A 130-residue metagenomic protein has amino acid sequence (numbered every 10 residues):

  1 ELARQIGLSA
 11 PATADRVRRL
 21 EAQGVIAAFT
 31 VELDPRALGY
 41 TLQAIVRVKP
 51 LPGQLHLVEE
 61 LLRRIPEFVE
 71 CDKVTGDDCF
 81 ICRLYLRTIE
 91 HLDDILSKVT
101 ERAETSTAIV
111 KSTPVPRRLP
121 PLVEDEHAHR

Functional and structural regions predicted by a protein language model:
E1-R130: A compositional/biophysical signature of low hydrophobicity enriched in polar/charged and small residues
